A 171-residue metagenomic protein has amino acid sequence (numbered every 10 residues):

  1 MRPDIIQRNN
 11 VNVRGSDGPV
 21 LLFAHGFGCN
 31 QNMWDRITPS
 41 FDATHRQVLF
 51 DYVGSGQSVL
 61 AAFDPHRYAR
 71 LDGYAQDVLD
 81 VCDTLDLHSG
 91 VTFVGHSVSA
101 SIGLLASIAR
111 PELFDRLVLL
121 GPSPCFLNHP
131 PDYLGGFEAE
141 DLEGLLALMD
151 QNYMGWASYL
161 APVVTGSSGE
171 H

Functional and structural regions predicted by a protein language model:
R2-I5, P39, A43, V48-V98 (+1 more regions): Active-site loop/oxyanion-hole signature of alpha/beta-hydrolase fold enzymes
R8-P19: Short beta-strand-to-loop junctions in surface cap/lid or active-site-entrance loops
D17-G18, G26-C29, S97: Active-site glycine-rich loops that stabilize anionic/oxyanionic intermediates across multiple enzyme folds
L21-F23, Q47: Hydrophobic beta-strand anchors of alpha/beta hydrolase catalytic cores
G26-T38: The serine-hydrolase catalytic nucleophile loop
L104, I108-A109, L113-Q151: Flexible "cap/lid" loop of the alpha/beta hydrolase fold
G144-L148, S158-E170: Helix-loop "lid/cap" segments that line or gate small-molecule binding pockets
